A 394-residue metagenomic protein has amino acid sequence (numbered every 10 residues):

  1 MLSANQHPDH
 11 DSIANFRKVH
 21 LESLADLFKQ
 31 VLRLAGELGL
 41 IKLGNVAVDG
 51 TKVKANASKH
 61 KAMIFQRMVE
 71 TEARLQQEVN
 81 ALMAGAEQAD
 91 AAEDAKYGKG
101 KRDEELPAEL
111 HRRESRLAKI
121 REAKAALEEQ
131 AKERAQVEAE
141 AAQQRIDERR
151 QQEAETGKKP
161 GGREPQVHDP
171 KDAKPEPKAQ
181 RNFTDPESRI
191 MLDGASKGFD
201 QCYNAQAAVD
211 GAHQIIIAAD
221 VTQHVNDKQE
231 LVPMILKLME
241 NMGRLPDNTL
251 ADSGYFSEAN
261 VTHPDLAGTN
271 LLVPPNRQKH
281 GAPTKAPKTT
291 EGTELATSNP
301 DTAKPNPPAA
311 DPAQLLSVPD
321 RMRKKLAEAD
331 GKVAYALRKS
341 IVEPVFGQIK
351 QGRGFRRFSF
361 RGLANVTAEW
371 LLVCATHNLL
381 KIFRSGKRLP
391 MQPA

Functional and structural regions predicted by a protein language model:
L2-A394: Anion-binding and metal-coordination hotspots
